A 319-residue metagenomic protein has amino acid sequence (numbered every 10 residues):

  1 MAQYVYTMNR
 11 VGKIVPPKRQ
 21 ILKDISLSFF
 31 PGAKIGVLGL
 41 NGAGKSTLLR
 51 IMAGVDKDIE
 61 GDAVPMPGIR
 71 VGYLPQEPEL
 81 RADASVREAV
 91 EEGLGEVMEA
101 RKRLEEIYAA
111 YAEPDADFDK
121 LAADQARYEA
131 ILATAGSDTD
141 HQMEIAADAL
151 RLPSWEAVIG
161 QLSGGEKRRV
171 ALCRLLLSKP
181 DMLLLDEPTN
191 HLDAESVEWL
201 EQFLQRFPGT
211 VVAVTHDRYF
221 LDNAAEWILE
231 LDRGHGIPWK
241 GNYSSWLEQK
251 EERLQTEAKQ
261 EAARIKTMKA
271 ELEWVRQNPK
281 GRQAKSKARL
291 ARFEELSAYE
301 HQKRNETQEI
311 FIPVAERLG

Functional and structural regions predicted by a protein language model:
M1-A262, V314-G319: ABC ATP-binding cassette signature C-motif
A126, A130, E273-N278, Q308-I312: Short hinge/gating elements
Q249-R292, L296-K303: Intracellular alpha-helical coupling/juxtamembrane segments of multi-pass membrane proteins
E300-R317: Short, flexible cytosolic linker that couples an ABC transmembrane/permease module to its adjacent nucleotide-binding
